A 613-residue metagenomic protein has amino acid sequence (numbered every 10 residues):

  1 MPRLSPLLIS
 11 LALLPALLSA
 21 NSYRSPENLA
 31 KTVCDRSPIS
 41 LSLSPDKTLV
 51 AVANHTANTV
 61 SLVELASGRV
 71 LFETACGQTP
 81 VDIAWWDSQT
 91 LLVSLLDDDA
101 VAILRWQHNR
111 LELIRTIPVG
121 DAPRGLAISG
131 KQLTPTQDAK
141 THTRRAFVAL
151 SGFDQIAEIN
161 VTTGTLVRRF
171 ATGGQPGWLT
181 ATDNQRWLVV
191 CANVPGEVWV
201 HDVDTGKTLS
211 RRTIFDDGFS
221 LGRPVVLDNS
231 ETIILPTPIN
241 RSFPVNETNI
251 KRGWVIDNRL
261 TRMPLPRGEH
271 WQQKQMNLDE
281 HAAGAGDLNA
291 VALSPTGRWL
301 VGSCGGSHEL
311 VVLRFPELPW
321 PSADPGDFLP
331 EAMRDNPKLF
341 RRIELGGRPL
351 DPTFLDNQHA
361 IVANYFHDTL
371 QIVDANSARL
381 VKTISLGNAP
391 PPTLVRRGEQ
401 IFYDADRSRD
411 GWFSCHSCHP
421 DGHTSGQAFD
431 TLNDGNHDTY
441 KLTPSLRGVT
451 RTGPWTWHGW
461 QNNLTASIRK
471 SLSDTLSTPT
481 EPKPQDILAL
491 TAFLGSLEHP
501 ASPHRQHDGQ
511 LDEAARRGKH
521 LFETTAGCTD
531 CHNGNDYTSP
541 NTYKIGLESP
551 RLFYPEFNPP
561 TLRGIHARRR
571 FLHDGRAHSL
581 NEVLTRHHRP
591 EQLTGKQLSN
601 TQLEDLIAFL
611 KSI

Functional and structural regions predicted by a protein language model:
M1-L8: Bacterial N-terminal signal peptides that target proteins for export
A12, A16-F402, G422: Predominantly soluble domains enriched in secretory-pathway, periplasmic, or organellar proteins
H201, G222-R252, I256-R259, M263-I613: Periplasmic c-type cytochrome electron-transfer domains
